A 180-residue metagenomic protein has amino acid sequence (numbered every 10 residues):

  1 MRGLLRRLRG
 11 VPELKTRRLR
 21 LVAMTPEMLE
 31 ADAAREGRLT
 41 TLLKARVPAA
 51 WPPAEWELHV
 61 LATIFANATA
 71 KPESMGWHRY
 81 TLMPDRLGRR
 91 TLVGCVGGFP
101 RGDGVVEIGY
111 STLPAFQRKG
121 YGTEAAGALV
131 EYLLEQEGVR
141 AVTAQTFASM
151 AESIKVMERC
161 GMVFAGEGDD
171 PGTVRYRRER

Functional and structural regions predicted by a protein language model:
M1-E107, S111-A115, A128-Q136, Q145-S149 (+1 more regions): GNAT-family acyltransferases
K119, T123, S149-G166: Conserved active-site alpha-helix within GNAT-family acetyltransferase domains
